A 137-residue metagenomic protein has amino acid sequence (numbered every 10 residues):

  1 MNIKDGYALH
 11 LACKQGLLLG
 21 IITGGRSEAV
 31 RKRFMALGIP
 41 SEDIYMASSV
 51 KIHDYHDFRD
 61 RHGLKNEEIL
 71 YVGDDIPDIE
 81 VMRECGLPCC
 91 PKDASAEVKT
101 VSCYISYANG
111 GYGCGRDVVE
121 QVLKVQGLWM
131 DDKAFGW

Functional and structural regions predicted by a protein language model:
M1-D5, L37, S41-Y45, I52-W137: Mg2+-dependent phosphoryl-transfer enzymes with acidic/Ser/Thr/Gly-rich catalytic loops
M1-H53: Alpha-helical substrate-recognition element adjacent to the catalytic core
